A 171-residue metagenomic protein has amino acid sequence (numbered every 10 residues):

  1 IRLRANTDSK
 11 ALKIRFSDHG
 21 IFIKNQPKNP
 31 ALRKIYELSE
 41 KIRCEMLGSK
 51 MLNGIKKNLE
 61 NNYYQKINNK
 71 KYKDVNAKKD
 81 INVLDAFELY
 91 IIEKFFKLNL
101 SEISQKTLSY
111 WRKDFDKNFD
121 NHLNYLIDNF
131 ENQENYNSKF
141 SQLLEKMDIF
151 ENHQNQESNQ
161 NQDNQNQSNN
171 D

Functional and structural regions predicted by a protein language model:
I1-D171: Short, functionally important secondary-structure microenvironments
